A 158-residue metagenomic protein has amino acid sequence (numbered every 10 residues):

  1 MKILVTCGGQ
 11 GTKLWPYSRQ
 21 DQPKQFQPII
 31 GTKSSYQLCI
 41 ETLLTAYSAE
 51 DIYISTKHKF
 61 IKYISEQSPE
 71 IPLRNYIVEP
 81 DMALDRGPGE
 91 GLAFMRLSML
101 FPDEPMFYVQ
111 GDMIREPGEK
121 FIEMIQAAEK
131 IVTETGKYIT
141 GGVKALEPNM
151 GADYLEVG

Functional and structural regions predicted by a protein language model:
K2-V5, P16, P28-Y108, E116-E119 (+1 more regions): Conserved N-terminal catalytic core of the sugar/cofactor nucleotidyltransferase
I3-T6, L146-P148: Short, flexible coil/turn micro-motifs enriched in small/turn-prone residues
L14, F26, L155: Short clusters of hydrophobic/aromatic residues that line enzyme substrate/ligand-binding pockets
P16-K24: Gly-rich Lys/Arg/Thr-decorated short loops/hinges at beta-loop-alpha junctions or inter-strand turns that position
D21, K33, A83-L84, A145-E147: Residue-level detector of flexible, active-site-proximal loop/helix-junction positions within diverse enzyme catalytic
D112: Conserved Motif II region of HX4D acyltransferases
P117-G158: Conserved core of the sugar-phosphate nucleotidyltransferase
